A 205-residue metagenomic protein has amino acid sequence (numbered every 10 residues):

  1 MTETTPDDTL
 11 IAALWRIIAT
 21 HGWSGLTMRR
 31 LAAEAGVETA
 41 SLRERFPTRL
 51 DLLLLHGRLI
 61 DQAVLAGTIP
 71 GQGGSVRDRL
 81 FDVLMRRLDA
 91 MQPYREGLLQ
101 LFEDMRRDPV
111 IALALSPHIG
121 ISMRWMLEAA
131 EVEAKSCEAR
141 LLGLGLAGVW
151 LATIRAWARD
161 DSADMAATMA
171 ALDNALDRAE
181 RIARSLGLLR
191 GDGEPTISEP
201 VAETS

Functional and structural regions predicted by a protein language model:
T5-A13: N-terminal positioning helix adjacent to the helix-turn-helix/winged-helix DNA-binding module
T9, I17-D51, L55: Helix-turn-helix
T27, L99-L101, A114, K135 (+1 more regions): Short, hydrophobic secondary-structure boundary micro-motifs
R30, D82, R86, Q100 (+2 more regions): Amphipathic alpha-helical interaction segments
G57-V64: Short, basic, alpha-helical segments at the C-terminal edge of helix-turn-helix-like DNA-binding modules
T68-Q100, R107, P117: Hydrophobic alpha-helical connector segments
V110-V132, C137-A152, A170: Amphipathic alpha-helical packing segments from all-alpha helical-bundle domains
E128, R159-S205: C-terminal peripheral helix-coil segments that are non-catalytic and often amphipathic
